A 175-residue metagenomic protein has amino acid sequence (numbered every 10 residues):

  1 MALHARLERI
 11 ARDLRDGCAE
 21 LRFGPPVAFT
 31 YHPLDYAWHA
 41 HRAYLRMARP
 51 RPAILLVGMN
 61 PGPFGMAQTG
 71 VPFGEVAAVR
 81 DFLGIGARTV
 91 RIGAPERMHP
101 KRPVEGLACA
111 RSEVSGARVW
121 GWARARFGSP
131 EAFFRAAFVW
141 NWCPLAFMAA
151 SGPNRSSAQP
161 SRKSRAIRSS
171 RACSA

Functional and structural regions predicted by a protein language model:
A2-A175: A polyanion-binding, active-site-adjacent surface
